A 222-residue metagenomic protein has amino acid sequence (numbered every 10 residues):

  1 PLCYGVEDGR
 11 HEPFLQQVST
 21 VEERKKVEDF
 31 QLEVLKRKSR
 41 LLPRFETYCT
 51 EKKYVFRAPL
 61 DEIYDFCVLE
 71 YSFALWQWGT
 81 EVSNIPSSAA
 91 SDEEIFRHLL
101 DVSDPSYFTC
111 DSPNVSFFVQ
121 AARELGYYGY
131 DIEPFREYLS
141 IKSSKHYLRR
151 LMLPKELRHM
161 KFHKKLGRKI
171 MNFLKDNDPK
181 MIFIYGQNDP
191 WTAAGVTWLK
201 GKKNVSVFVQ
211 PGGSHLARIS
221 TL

Functional and structural regions predicted by a protein language model:
P1-D29, T192-A193: Serine-hydrolase-like catalytic core of hydrolytic proteins
K36-K165: Alpha/beta-hydrolase fold active-site neighborhood
Y107-C110, G167-F173, A194: Generic recognition of flexible, low-complexity loop/linker segments
P113-V115, L174-N177, L199-K202: Extracellular/periplasmic catalytic domains that process cell-envelope and extracellular macromolecules
I132-E133, P190-G195: Conserved alpha/beta-hydrolase "acid-adjacent" motif
N177, F183-Y185: Short beta-strand/loop motif that positions the catalytic acidic residue of the alpha/beta-hydrolase fold
N188-P190, S214-H215: Solvent-exposed loop/turn segments at secondary-structure junctions within structured extracellular/periplasmic domains
G201-S220: Catalytic histidine neighborhood in serine/cysteine hydrolases with alpha/beta-hydrolase-type architecture
